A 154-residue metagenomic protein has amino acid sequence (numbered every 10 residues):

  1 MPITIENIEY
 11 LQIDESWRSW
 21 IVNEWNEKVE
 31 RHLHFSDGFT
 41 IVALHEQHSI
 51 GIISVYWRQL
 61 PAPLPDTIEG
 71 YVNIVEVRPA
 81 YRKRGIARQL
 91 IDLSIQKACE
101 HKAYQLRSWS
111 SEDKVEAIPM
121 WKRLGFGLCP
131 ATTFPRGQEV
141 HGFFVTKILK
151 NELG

Functional and structural regions predicted by a protein language model:
I3-I74, R78, I91: Acetyl-CoA-dependent GNAT
G38, E139-V145: Short hydrophobic/aromatic beta-strand or adjacent loop that forms the aromatic wall/cage of a ligand/substrate-binding
P61-P63, T132-R136: Short proline/glycine-enriched turn/loop segments at secondary-structure junctions
I74-R82, S110-S111: A short, internal acetyl-CoA/4′-phosphopantetheine-binding micro-motif in the GNAT/acyltransferase core
V77, K83-Q96, P119, R123: Conserved acetyl-CoA-binding loop-helix of GNAT-fold acetyltransferases
R88, E112-P130, G137-E139: Conserved active-site alpha-helix within GNAT-family acetyltransferase domains
A98-S110: Conserved GNAT acetyl-CoA-binding A-motif
V145-L153: Short beta-strand-to-coil "C-cap" segments at the C-terminal boundary of structured domains/repeats, marking
